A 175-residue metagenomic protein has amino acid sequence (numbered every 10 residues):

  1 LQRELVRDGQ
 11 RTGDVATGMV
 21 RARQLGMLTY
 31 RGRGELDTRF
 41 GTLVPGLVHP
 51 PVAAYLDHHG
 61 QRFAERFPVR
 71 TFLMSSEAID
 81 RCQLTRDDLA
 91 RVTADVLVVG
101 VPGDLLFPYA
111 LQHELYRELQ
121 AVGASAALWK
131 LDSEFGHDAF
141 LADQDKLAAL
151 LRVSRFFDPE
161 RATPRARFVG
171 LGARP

Functional and structural regions predicted by a protein language model:
L1-R62: Alpha/beta-hydrolase-fold enzymes
G26, L73-S76, Y116: Non-transmembrane alpha-helical segments in soluble domains of secreted/periplasmic/extracellular proteins
H58, T71-D88: Active-site nucleophile elbow and catalytic-triad environment of alpha/beta-hydrolase enzymes
Q61-R70: Helix-enriched interaction subdomains in cytosolic or periplasmic regions, typified by TIR/SEFIR signaling/NADase cores
L89-T93, L119-V122: Short, conserved loop/helix-junction motifs that constitute active-site signature segments in enzyme catalytic cores
V92, V98-G100, D104: Short beta-strand/loop motif that positions the catalytic acidic residue of the alpha/beta-hydrolase fold
L105-E114: Conserved alpha/beta-hydrolase "acid-adjacent" motif
H113-P175: Catalytic active-site module of serine/aspartate enzymes centered on a nucleophile-bearing elbow/loop
